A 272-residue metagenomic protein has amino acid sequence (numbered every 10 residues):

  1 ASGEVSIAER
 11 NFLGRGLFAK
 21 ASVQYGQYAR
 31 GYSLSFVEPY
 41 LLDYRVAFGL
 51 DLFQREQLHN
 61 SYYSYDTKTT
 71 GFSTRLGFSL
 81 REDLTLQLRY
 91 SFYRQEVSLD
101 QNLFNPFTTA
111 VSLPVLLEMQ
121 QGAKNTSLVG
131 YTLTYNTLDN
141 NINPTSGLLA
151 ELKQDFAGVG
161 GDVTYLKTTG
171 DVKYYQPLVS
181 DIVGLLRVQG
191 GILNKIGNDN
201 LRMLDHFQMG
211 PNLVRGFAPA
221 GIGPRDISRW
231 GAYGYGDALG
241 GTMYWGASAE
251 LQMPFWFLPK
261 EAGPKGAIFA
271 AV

Functional and structural regions predicted by a protein language model:
A1, Q101-V272: C-terminal outer-membrane beta-barrel translocator/porin domains of Gram-negative envelope proteins and their
A1-E151, I182, N212-R229: Gram-negative/organellar outer-membrane beta-barrel architecture
